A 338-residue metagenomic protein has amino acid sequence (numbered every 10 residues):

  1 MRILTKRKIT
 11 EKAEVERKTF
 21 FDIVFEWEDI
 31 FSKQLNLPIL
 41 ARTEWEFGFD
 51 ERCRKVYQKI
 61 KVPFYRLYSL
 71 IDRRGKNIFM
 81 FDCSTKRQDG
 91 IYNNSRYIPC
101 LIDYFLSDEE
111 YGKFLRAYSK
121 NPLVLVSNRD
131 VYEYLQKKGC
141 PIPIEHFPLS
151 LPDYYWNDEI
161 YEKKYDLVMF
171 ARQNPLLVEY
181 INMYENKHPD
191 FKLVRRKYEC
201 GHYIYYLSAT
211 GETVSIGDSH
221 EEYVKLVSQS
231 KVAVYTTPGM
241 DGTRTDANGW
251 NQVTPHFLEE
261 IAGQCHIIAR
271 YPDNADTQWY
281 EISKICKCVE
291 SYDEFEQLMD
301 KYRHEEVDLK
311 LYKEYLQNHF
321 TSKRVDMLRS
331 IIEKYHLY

Functional and structural regions predicted by a protein language model:
R2-Y68, R73, F81-G90, D108-S119 (+3 more regions): Nucleotide-sugar donor-binding catalytic core of glycosyltransferases
F79-D82, G90-L106: Active-site proximal beta-strand in glycosyltransferases
C100-I102, Y118-N121: Pre-catalytic or accessory/regulatory segments outside the catalytic core
I102, L149, E290-S291: Active-site donor-binding loop signature of nucleotide-sugar glycosyltransferases
L123-V124, K287: A residue-level structural signature of the nucleotidyltransferase/glycosyltransferase Rossmann-like core
I282-V289: A short acidic/histidine/glycine-rich donor-binding loop in glycosyltransferase catalytic cores
E290-D293, Q297-Y338: A charged, aromatic-enriched C-terminal amphipathic alpha-helix characteristic of glycosyltransferases across folds
